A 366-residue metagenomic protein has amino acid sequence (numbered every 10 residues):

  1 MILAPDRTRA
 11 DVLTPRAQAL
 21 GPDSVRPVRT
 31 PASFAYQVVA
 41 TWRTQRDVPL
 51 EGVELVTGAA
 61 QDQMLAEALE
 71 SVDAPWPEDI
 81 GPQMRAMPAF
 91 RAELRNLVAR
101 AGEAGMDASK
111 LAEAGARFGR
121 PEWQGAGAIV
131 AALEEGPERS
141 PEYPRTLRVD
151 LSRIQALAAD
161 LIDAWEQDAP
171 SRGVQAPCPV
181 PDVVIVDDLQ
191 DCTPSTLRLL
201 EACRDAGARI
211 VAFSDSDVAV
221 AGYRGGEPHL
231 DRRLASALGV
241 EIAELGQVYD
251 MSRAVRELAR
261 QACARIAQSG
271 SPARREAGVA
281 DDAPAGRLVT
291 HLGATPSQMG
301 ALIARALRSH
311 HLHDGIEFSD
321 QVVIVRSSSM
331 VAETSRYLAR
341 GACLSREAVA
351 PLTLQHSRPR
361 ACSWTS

Functional and structural regions predicted by a protein language model:
M1, V240, V248-C343: Helicase P-loop NTPase motor core
I2-A4, V28-R29, R209-D215, E244: Structural recognition of the conserved hydrophobic beta-strand(s) that form the central parallel beta-sheet of P-loop
A4-L97, R232-R233, W364: Conserved P-loop NTPase-based nucleic-acid remodeling module centered on helicase motor cores
P27, A339, V349-S366: C-terminal RecA-like lobe
P77-I185, P194-T196: Accessory N-terminal region flanking or inserted into the helicase ATPase core in nucleic-acid motor proteins
I154, D205-D231: Sensor-1/coupling segment of RecA-like P-loop NTPase cores
V184-C192, S216-D217: Conserved Walker B
G226-M251: Conserved P-loop NTPase catalytic core
